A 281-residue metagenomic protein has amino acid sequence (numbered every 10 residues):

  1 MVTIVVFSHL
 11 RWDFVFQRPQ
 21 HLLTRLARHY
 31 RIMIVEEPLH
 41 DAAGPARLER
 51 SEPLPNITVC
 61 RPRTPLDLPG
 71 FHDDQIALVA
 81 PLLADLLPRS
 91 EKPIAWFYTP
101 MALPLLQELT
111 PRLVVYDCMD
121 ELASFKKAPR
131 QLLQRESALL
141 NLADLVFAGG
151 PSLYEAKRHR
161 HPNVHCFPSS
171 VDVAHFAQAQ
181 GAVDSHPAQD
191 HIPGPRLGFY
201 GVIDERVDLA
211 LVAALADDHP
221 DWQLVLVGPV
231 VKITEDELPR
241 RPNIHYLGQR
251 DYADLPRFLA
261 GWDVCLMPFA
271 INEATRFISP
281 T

Functional and structural regions predicted by a protein language model:
M1, P88, Q180-R196: Nucleotide-sugar donor-binding and catalytic loop/hinge architecture of NDP-sugar-dependent glycosyltransferases
M1-A43, A216-D217: N-terminal subdomain of nucleotide-sugar transferases
D13-Q17, A253, R257, M267-T281: Nucleotide-sugar-dependent
P129-V146: Membrane-proximal helix-turn-helix segments that form the acceptor-binding/catalytic region of lipid-linked
S152, F167-A179: Carbohydrate-associated surface elements
A188-V207, A213-A216, L224: Conserved donor-binding/catalytic core segment of Leloir-type glycosyltransferases
Q223-E235: Glycosyltransferase donor-sugar binding loop
I233-P256: Nucleotide-activated donor-binding/catalytic signature segment of Leloir-type glycosyltransferases, i.e., the conserved
